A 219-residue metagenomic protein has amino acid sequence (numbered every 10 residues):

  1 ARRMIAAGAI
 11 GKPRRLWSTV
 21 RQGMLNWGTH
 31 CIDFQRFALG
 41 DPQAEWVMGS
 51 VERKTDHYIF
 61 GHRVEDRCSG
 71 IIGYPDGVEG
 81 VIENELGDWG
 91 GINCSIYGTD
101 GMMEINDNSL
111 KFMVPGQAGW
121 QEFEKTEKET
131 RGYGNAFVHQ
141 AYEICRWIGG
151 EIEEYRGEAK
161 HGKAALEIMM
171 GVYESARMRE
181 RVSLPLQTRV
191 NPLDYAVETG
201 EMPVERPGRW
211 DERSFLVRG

Functional and structural regions predicted by a protein language model:
A1-R15: Rossmann-like NAD(P)H-binding beta-loop-alpha module
R2, A6, A141-G149, R177: Regular secondary-structure segments
G11-G90, S95, K160: Rossmann-like dinucleotide-binding domain that binds NAD(P)(H)
C31-I32, A141-C145, M169: A general structural signal for well-ordered alpha-helical segments in protein cores
C94, S109-E122: Short polybasic amphipathic segments
E129-A141, G157, L166: Active-site loop of classical SDR/Rossmann-like NAD(P)-dependent oxidoreductases, centered on the catalytic Tyr-X3-Lys
R146-G219: C-terminal helix-rich "cap/oligomerization" subdomain common to oxidoreductases
